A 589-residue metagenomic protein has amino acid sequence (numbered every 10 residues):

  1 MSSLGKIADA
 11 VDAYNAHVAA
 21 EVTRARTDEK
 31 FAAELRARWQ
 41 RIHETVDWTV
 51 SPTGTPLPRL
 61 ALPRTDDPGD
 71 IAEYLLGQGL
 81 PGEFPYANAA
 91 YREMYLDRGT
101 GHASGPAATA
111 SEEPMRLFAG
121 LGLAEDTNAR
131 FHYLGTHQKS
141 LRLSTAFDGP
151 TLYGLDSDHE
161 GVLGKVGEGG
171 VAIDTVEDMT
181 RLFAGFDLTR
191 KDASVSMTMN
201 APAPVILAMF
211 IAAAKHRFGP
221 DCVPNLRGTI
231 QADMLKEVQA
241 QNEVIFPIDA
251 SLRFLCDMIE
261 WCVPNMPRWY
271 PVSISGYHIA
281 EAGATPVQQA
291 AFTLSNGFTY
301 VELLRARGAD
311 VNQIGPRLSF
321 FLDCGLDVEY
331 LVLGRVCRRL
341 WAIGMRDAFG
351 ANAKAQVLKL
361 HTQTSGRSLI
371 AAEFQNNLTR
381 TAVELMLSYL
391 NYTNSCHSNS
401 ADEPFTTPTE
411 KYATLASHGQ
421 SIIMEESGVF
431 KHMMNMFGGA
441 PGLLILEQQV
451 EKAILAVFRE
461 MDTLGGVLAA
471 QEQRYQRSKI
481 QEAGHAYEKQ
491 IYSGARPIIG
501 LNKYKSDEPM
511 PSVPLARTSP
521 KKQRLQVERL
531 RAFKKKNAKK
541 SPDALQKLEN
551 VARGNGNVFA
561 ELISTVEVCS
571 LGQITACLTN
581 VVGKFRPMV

Functional and structural regions predicted by a protein language model:
M1-L121, E125-F131, S140-G149, H418-S421 (+1 more regions): Flexible, glycine-rich loop/tail regions that form catalytic "lids" or insertion modules at the edges of active sites
T23-L333, A348, N352-Q363, Y389 (+1 more regions): Catalytic alpha/beta active-site cores
G122-D126, Q138, I173-E177, A201-M209 (+15 more regions): Conserved active-site and cofactor/substrate-binding residues in soluble primary-metabolism enzymes
R130-H137, A146, V176-F186, M209-R217 (+13 more regions): Generic, well-ordered alpha-helical scaffold segments in large soluble proteins
Y153-G154, A280, F405, K479 (+1 more regions): Short secondary-structure boundary/hinge segments and terminal tails
D156, D187-K191, C222-N225, D233 (+11 more regions): Poly-acidic low-complexity segments
S194-M199, A284-P286, S368-E373, P404-T406 (+1 more regions): A short glycine/serine-rich beta->alpha loop
A291-N296, Y300, R307, S319-G500: Active-site capping/gating regions of soluble enzymes
